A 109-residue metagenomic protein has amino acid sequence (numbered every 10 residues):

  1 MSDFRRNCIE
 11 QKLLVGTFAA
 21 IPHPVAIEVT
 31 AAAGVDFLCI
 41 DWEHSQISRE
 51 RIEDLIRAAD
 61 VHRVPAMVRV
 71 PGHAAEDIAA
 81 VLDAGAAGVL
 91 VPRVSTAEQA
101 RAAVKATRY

Functional and structural regions predicted by a protein language model:
M1-Y109: Expand to "…catalyze enediolate/carbanion chemistry for C-C bond making/breaking, isomerization, decarboxylation
